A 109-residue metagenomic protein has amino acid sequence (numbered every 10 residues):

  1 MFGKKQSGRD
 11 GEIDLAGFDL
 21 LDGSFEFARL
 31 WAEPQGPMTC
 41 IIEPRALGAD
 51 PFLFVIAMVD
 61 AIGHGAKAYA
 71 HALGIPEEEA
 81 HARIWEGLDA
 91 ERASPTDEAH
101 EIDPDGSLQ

Functional and structural regions predicted by a protein language model:
M1-Q109: Solvent-exposed interaction surfaces and binding hotspots enriched for charged
